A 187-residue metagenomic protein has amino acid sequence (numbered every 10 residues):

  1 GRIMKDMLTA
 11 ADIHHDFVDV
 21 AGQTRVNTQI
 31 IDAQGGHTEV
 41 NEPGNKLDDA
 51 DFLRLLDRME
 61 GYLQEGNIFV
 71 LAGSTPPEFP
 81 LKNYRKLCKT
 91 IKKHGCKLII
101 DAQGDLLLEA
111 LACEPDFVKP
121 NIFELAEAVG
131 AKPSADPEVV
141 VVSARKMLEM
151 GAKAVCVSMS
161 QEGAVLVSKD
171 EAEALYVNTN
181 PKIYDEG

Functional and structural regions predicted by a protein language model:
G1, H14-D16, D48-G61, G163-D185: Small-residue (G/A/S/T)-rich helix-start motifs and N-terminal tracts that mark the onset
G1-T24: Substrate-binding N-lobe of the ribokinase-like
V18-V20, Q29-I31, N41-P43, L71-A72 (+2 more regions): Short beta-strand segments
I30-E65: Conserved phosphate-binding/catalytic loop of the ribokinase/pfkB sugar-kinase fold
N45-D48, T75-F79, L106-L108, G163-A164 (+1 more regions): Short, small-residue-enriched loops and turns at beta-alpha junctions that line or gate enzyme active sites
N67-I68, A154: Structural motif
I68-V139: Conserved beta-alpha-beta core of the PfkB/ribokinase-like small-molecule kinase fold
K89-T90, L108, P137-G187: Conserved phosphate-binding/catalytic region of the ribokinase-like
